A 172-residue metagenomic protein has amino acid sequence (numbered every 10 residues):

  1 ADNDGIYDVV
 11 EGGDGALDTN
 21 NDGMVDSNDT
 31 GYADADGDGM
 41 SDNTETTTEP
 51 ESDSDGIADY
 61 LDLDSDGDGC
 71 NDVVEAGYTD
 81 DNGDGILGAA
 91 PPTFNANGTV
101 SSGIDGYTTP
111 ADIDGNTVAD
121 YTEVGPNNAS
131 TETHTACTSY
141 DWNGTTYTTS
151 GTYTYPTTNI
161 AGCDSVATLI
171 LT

Functional and structural regions predicted by a protein language model:
A1-N128, T145-S165: Extracellular calcium-associated, cysteine-rich motifs in secreted modular proteins
A16, A129-D141: Short, solvent-exposed loop/edge segments of extracellular or virion-exposed proteins
I170-T172: Short beta-strand edge segments in extracellular beta-sheet folds
